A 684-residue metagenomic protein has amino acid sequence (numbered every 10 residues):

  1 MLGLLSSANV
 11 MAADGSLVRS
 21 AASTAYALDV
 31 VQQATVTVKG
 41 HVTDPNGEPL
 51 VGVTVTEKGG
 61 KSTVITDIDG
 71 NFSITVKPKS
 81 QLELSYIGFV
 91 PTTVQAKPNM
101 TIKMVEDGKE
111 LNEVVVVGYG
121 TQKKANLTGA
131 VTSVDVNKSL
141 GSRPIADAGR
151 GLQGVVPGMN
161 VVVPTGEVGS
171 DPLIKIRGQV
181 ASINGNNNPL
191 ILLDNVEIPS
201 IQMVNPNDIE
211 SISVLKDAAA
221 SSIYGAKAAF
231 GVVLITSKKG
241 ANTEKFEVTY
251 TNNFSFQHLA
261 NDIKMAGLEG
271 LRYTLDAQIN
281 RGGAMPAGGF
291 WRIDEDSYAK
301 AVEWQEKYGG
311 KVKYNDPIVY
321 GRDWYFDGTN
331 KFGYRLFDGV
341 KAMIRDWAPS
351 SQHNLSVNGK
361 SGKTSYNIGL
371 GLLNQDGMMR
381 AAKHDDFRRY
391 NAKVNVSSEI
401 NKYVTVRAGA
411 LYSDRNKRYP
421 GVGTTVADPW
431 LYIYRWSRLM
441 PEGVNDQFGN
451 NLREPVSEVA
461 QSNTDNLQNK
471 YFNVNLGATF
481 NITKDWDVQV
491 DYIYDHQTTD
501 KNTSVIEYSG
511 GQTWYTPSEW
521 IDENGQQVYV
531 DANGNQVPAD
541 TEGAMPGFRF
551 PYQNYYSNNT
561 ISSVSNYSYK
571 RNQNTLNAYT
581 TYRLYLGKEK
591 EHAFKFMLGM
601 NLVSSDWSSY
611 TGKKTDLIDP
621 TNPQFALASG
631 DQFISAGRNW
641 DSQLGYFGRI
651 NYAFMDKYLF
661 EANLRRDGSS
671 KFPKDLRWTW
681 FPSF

Functional and structural regions predicted by a protein language model:
M1-A392, T405-R407: Short, small/polar-rich motifs associated with maturation and membrane association, primarily at protein termini
T66, P349, R638-S642, I650: Short secondary-structure boundary/capping elements
I145, S350, S361-G362, S397-T405 (+3 more regions): Outer-membrane beta-barrel channels and translocator barrels
D147, D171, F230, S350-N354 (+8 more regions): Transmembrane beta-barrel architecture of outer-membrane proteins
S237, Y250, L355-G359, V394-S398 (+5 more regions): Residues on the lipid-exposed face of transmembrane beta-strands in outer-membrane beta-barrel proteins
N242-R335, L373, M378-D385, N391-Y471 (+3 more regions): Surface-exposed loop/interface segments of Gram-negative outer-membrane beta-barrel transport/assembly proteins
K674-W678: Short glycine/threonine-rich loop-to-helix capping motif typified by GTGT followed within a few residues by an Asp-Pro
